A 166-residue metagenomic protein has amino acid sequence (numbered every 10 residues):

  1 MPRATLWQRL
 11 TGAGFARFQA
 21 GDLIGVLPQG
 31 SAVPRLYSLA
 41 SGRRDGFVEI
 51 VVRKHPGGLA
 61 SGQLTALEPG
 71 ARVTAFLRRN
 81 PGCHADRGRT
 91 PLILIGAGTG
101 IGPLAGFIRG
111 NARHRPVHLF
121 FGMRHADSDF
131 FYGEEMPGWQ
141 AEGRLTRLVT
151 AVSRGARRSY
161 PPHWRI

Functional and structural regions predicted by a protein language model:
M1-I166: FNR-like FAD-binding dehydrogenase module
